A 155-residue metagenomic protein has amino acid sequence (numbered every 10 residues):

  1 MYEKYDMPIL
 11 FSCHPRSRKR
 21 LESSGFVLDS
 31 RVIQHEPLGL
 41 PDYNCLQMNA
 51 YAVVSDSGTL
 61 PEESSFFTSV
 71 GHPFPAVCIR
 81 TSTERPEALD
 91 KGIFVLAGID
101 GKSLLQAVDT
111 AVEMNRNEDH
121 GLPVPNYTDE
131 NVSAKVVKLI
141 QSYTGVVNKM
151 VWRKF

Functional and structural regions predicted by a protein language model:
M1-M7, S12-C13, S17-F155: Nucleotide-activated sugar donor-binding and catalytic core shared by glycosyltransferases and related lipid-linked
